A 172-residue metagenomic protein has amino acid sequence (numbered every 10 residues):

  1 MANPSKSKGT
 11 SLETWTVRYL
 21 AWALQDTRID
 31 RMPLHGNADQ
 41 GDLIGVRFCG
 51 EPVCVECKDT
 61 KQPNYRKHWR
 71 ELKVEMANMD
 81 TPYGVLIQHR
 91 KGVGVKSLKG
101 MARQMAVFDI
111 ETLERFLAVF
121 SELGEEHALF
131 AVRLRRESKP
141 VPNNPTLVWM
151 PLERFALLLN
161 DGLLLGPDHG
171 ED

Functional and structural regions predicted by a protein language model:
M1-D172: Catalytic phosphate/metal-binding cores of nucleic-acid and nucleotide-processing enzymes, i.e., regions that mediate
